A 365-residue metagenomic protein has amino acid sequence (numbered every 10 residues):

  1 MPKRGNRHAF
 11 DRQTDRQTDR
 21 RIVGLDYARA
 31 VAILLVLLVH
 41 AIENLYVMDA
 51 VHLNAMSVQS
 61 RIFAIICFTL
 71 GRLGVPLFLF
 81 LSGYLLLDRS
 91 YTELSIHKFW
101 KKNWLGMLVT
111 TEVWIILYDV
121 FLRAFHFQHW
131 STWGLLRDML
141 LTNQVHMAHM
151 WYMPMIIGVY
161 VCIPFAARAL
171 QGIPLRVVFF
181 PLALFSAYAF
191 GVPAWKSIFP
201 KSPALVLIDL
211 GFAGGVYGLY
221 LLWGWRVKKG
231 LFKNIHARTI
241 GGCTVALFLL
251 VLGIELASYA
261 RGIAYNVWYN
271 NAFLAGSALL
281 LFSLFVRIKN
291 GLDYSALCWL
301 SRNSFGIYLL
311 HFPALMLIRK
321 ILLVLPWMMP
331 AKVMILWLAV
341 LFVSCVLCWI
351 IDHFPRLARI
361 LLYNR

Functional and structural regions predicted by a protein language model:
P2-H8, D15, K289-S301, F312-R365: C-terminal "closing" transmembrane helix and its immediate cytosolic amphipathic cap in multi-pass membrane proteins
V23-D88, L108-T111, I115: Functionally critical transmembrane alpha-helices in membrane proteins and complexes, commonly lining
L34, L38-A41, I115-I116, L182-K196 (+3 more regions): Aromatic-anchored segments of alpha-helical transmembrane domains
S60, F68-L77, D88-R123, F127-V145 (+4 more regions): Transmembrane alpha-helical segments and their boundary/interface "anchor" motifs in multi-pass integral membrane
F63-V75, L140-M155, P193-Y220, I254-L280: Interfacial loop-to-helix transition and helix-capping segments at the boundaries of transmembrane helices
F80, Y84-D88, V159, I163-A167 (+6 more regions): Hydrophobic transmembrane alpha-helices
Y160-A187, W225-V245: Solvent-exposed interhelical
G214-G215, F232-C298, M329-A331: Alpha-helical transmembrane segments and terminal signal-anchor/GPI-anchor hydrophobic tails, characterized by long
